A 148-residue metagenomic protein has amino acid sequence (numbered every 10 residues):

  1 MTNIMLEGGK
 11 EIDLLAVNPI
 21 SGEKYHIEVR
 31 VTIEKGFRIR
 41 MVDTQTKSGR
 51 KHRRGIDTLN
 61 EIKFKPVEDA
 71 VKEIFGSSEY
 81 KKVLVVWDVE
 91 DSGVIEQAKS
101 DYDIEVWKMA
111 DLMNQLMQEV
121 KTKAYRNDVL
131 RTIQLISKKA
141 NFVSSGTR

Functional and structural regions predicted by a protein language model:
M1-G8: A short acidic/basic microdomain associated with nuclease active sites
M5, N18-I20, E73-G76: Sterically constrained small-residue positions within well-ordered secondary structures of folded domains
G9, E23-Y25, E34-R38: Short active-site-adjacent helix-start/loop capping segments
K10-E11, V67: Amphipathic coiled-coil/heptad-repeat helices and related helical stalk/stem segments that mediate oligomerization
E11-V17: Short acidic loop-to-beta-strand element that houses the catalytic metal-binding Asp/Glu of nuclease active sites
V17-I27: Active-site beta-strand-loop-beta-strand hairpin of nuclease catalytic cores that positions key catalytic residues
V29-S100, D111: Catalytic cores of nucleic-acid endonucleases
F75-R148: Non-catalytic C-terminal interaction segments of nucleic acid-processing enzymes
